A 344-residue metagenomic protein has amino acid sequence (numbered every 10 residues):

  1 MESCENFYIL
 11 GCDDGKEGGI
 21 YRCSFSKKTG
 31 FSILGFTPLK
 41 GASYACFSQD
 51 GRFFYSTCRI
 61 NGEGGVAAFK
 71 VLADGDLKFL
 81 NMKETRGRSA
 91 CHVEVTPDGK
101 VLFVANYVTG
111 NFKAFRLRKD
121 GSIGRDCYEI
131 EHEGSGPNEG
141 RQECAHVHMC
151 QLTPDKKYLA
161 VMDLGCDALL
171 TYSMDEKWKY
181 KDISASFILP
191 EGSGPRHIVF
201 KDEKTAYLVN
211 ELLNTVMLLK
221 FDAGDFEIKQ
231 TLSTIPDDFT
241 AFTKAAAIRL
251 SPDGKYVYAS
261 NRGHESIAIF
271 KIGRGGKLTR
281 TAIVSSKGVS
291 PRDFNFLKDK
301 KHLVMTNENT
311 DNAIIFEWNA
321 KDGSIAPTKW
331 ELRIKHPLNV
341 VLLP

Functional and structural regions predicted by a protein language model:
C12-G15, R59-N61, Y107, L117 (+7 more regions): Short loop/turn segments immediately following the C-termini of beta-strands
K16, L39-Q49, R86-P97, E133-D155 (+4 more regions): Beta-rich, blade/repeat-based domains predominating in secreted/periplasmic proteins but also intracellular
C23-T29, F69-D76, F115-G124, Y172-K179 (+3 more regions): Short loop/turn segments immediately following beta-strands, especially the blade-tip and inter-blade linker loops
S32-P38, K78-E84, G134-G140, D182-I188 (+3 more regions): A short beta-strand motif characteristic of beta-propeller blades
I33-G99: Blade-loop segments of beta-propeller domains
L77-M149: Asp-box/WD-like beta-propeller blade repeats and closely related beta-sheet repeat scaffolds
E308-I314, A326-P344: Blade-level signature of beta-propeller repeat domains, shared across WD40, Kelch, NHL, RCC1 and BNR/Asp-box propellers
